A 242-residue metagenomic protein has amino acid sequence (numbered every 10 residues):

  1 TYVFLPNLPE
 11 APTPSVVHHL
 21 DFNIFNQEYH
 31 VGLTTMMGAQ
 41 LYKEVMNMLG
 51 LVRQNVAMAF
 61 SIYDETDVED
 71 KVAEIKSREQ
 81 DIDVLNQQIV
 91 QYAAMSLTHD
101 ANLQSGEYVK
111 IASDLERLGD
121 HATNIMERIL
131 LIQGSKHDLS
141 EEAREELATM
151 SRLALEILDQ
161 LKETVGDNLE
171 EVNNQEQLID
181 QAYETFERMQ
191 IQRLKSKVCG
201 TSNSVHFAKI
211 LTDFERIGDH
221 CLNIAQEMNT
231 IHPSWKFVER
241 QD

Functional and structural regions predicted by a protein language model:
T1-D242: Cytosolic, long alpha-helical scaffolding segments
